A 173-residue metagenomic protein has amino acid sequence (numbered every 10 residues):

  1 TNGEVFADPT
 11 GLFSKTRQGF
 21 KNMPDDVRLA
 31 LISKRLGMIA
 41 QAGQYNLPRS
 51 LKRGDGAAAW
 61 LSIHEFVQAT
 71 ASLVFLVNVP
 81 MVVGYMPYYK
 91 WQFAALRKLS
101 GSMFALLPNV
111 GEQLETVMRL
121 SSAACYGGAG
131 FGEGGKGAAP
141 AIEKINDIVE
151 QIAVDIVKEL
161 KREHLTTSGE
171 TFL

Functional and structural regions predicted by a protein language model:
N2-L173: Conserved nucleotidyltransferase catalytic core and NTase-mimicking acidic/glycine-rich helix/loop elements in nucleic
